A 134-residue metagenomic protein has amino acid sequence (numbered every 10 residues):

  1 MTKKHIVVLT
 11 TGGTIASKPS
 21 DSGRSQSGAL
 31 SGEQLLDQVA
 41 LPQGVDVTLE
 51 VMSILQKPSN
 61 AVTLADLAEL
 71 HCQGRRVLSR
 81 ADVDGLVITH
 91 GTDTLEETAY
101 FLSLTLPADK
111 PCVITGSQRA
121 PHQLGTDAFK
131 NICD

Functional and structural regions predicted by a protein language model:
M1-D134: Active-site histidine-anchored catalytic micro-motif
